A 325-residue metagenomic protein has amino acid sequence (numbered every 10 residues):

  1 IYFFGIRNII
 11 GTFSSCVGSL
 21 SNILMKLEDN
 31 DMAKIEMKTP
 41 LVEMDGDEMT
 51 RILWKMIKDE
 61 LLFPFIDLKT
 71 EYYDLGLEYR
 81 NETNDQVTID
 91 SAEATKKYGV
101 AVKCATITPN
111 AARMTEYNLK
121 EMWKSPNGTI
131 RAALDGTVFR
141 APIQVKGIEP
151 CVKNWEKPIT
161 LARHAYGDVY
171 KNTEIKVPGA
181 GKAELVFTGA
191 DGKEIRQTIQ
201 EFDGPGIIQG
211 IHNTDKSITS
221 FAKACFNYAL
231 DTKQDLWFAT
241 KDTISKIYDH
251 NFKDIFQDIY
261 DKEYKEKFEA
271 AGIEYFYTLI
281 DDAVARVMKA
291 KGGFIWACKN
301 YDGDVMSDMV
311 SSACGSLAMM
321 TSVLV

Functional and structural regions predicted by a protein language model:
I1-F3, R7-N8, T12-D31: Short, Lys/Arg-enriched N-terminal segments with co-localized hydrophobic residues within the first ~10-30 amino acids
A33-T39, M49-W54, D59-N84, A92-T95: N-terminal alpha-helical transmembrane segments of multi-pass membrane transport and channel/translocase proteins
E36-T39, L68, K96-V100, I148 (+7 more regions): Short coil/turn connectors at secondary-structure junctions
K38-M56, L185-K193, Q197-T278: Glycine-rich phosphate/diphosphate-binding loop of Rossmann-like nucleotide-binding domains
E78-A190, E194, Y301-V305: N-terminal glycine-rich phosphate/adenylate-binding segment common to multiple enzyme folds
R80-E93, Y264-G293: A structured beta-alpha segment of the ubiquitous adenosine-cofactor-binding alpha/beta core
V287-V325: Glycine-rich phosphate/nucleotide-binding loop
